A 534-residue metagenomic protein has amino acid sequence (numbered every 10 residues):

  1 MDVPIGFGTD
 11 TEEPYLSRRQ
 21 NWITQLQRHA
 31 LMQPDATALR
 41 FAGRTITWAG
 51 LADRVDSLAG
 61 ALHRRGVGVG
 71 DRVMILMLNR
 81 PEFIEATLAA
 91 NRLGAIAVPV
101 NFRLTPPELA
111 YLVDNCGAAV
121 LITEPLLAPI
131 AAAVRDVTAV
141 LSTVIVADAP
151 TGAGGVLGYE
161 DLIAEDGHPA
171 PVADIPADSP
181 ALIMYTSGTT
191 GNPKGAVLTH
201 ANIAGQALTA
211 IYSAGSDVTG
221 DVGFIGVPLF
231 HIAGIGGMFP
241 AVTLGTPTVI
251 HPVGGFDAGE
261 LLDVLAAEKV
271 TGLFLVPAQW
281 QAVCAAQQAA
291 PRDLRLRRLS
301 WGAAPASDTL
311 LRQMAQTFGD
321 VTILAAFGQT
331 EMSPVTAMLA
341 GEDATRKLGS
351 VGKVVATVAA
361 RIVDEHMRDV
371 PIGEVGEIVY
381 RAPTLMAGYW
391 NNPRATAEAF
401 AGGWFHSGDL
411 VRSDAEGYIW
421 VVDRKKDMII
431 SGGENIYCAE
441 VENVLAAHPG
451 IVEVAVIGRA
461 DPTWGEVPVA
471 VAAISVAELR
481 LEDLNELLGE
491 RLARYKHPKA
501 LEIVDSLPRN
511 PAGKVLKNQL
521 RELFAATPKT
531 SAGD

Functional and structural regions predicted by a protein language model:
D2-F7, T24-T47, R65, G154: AMP-dependent adenylate-forming
P14-R18, D35-R80, I84-L88, T105-A110 (+1 more regions): Conserved AMP-binding/adenylate-forming core of the ANL superfamily
G43, P129-A177, Q287: ANL superfamily adenylate-forming
A52-L58, A177, A196-T219, G226 (+2 more regions): Conserved structural elements of the adenylate-forming
L104, L121-T123, L273, H366 (+7 more regions): AMP-binding/adenylate-forming catalytic core of the ANL superfamily
T151, D166-Y185, N192, S216-V222: Conserved pre-ATP/AMP-binding loop-to-beta segment of ANL
A204-V222, I232-T271, A286: Conserved AMP-binding/adenylation subdomain of ANL enzymes
V270-L275, A285-R346, A359: Gly/Ser/Thr-rich phosphate-binding loop
